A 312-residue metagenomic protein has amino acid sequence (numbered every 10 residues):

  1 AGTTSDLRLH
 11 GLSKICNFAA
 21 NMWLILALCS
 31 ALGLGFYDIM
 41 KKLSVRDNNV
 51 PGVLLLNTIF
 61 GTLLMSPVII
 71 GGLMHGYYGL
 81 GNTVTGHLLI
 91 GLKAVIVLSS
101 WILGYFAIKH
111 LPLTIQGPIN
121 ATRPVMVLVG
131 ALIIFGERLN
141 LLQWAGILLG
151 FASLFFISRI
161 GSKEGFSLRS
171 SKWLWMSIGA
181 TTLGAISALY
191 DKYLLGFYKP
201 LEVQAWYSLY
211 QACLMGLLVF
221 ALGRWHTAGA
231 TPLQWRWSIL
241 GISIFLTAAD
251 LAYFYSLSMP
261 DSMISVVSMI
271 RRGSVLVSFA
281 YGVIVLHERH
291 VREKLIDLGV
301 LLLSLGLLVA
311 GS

Functional and structural regions predicted by a protein language model:
L7-G35, M40-K41, V45-V95, W101-L111 (+4 more regions): Membrane-interface interhelical linkers
C29, L56-N57, I119-T122, L142-A145 (+3 more regions): Hydrophobic core positions of alpha-helical segments in small-molecule transporters and transporter systems
G35, A94, L98, V125-V129 (+6 more regions): Hydrophobic/small/kink-forming positions within alpha-helical transmembrane segments of polytopic membrane proteins
P51, T114, N140, L201-E202 (+1 more regions): Residues that define the loop-to-transmembrane-helix transition and helix capping in multi-pass membrane transporters
F60-L64, I119-I133, Y210-L214, A249 (+2 more regions): Alpha-helical transmembrane segments of compact multi-pass small-molecule transporters, enriched in specific families
M65, V129-A131, L142-G161, E293-S312: Hydrophobic transmembrane alpha-helices of multi-pass small-molecule transport proteins
M65-H75, V127-L139, T182-G196, F245-S262 (+1 more regions): Hydrophobic alpha-helical transmembrane segments in multi-pass integral membrane proteins
G104, V125-A145, F155, V275-I296: C-terminal transmembrane-helix exit sites in multi-pass transporters
